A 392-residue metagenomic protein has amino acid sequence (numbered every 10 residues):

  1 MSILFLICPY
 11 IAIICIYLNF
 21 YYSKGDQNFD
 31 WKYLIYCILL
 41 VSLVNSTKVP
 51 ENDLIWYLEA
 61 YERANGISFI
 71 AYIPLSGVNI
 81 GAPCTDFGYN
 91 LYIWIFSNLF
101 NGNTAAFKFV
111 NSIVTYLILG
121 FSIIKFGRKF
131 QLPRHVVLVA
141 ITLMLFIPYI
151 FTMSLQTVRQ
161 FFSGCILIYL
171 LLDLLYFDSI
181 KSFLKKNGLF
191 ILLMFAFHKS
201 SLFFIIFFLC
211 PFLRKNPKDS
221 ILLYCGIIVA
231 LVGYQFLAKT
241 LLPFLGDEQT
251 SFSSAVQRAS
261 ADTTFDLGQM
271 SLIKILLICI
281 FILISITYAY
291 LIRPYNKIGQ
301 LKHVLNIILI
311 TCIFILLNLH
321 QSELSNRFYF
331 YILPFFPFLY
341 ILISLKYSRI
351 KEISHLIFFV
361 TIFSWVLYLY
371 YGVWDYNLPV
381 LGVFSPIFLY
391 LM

Functional and structural regions predicted by a protein language model:
Q27-L34, N187, S220-L223, N296-I308 (+1 more regions): Membrane-interfacial loop-to-transmembrane alpha-helix junctions, especially the N-terminal start
V49-P50, I55-L58, A64-A71, N90 (+2 more regions): Alpha-helical transmembrane segments and terminal signal-anchor/GPI-anchor hydrophobic tails, characterized by long
I55, E59-E62, I70-N101: Short hydrophobic/aromatic helix or loop-helix immediately within or flanking a transmembrane segment in polytopic
V110-F130: Transmembrane-helix motifs of polytopic, lipid-linked glycan transferases
I123-F146: Transmembrane-helix signature of polytopic, membrane-embedded enzymes that assemble or transfer cell-envelope glycans
I141, T152-L167, F197, A289-Y347: Membrane-water interface signatures at transmembrane helix termini and the short loops that connect adjacent helices
L167-L184: Membrane-interface transmembrane helices that cradle and orient dolichyl/undecaprenyl
K185-C210: Membrane-interface alpha helices of multi-pass inner-membrane proteins
